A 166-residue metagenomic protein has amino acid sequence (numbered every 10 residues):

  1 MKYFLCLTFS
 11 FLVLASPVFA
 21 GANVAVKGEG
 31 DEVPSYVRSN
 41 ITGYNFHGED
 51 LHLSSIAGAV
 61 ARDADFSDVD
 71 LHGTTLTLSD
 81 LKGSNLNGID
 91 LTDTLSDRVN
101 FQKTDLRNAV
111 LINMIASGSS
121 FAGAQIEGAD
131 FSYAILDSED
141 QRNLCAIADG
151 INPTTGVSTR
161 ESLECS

Functional and structural regions predicted by a protein language model:
K2-C6, F11, S16-S166: Tandem repeat scaffolds
